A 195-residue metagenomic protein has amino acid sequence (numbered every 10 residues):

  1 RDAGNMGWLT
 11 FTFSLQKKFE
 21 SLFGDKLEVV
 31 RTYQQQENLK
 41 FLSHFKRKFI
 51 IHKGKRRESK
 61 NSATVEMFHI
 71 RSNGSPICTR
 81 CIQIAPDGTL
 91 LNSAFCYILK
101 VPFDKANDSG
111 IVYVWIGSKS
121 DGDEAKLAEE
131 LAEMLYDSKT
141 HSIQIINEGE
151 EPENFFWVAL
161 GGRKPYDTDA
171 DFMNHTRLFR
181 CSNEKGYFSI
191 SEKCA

Functional and structural regions predicted by a protein language model:
R1-A195: Long, low-complexity regulatory segments enriched in Ser/Thr/Pro/Gly and acidic residues
